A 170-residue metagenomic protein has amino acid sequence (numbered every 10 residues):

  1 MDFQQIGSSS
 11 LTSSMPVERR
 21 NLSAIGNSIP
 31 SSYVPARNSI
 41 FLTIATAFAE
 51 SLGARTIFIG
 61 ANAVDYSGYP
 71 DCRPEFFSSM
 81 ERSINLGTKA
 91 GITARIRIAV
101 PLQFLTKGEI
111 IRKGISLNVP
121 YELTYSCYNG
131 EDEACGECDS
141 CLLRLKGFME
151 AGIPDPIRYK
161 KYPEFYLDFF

Functional and structural regions predicted by a protein language model:
M1, P120-Y128: Conserved S-adenosyl-L-methionine
M1-L117: ATP-dependent adenylation/nucleotidyltransferase module used to activate substrates
T43, Y125-K146: Local cysteine-cluster metal-coordination motifs and their immediate loop/turn environment, predominantly Fe-S cluster
G87-I92, G130-D132, P156-R158, F169-F170: Short C-terminal domain-edge/linker segments immediately following a structured domain
L142-R144, F148-F170: Short Fe-S-cluster ligation motifs
